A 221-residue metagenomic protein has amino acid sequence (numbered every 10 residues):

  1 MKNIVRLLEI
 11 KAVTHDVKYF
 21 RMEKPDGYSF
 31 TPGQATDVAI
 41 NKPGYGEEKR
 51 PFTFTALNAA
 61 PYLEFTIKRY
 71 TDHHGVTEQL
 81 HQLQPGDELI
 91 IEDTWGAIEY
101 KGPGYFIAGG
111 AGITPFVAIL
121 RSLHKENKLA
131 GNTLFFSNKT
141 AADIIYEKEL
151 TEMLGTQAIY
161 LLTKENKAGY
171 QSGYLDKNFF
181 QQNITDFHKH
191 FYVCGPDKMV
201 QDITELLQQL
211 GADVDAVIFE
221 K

Functional and structural regions predicted by a protein language model:
M1-K2, K221: Absolute protein N-terminus
K2-P85, K139-T140, K164-E165: Ferredoxin-reductase
D72-K221: FNR/FR-type flavoprotein reductase catalytic core
